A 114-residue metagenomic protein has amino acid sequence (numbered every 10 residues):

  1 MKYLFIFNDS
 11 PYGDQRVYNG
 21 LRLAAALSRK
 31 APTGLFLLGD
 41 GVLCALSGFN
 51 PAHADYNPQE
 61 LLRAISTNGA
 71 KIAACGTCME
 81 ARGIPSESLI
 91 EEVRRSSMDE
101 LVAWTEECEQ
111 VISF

Functional and structural regions predicted by a protein language model:
K2, A31-G34, K71: Residues at the starts of beta-strands that form the adenosine-phosphate
Y3-Y18, A45-N50: Short, glycine-rich nucleotide/cofactor-binding loops
V17-K30, L35: Histidine-anchored nucleotide/phosphate-binding helix
A24, Q59-R63, L101-V102: Short amphipathic alpha-helical segments and helix-helix/interface helices
G39-V42, C78-M79: Short beta-alpha junction loops
G48-H53, L89-E91: Short glycine-enriched, charge-decorated loop/helix-capping segments at active-site entrances that position
P51-M79: A glycine-rich helix N-cap at a beta->alpha junction
A81-F114: C-terminal structural segments of small proteins and small subunits
